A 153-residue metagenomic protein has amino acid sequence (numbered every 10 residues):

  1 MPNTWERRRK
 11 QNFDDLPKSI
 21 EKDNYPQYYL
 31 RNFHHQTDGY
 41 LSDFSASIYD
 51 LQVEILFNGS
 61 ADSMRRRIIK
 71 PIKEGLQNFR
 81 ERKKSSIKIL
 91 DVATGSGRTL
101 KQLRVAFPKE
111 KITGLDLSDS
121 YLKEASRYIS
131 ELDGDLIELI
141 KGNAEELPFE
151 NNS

Functional and structural regions predicted by a protein language model:
M1-D38: N-terminal auxiliary segments of SAM/dcSAM-dependent transferases
I48, G59-K84: Conserved alpha-helix/loop element of class I SAM-dependent methyltransferases that forms part of the SAM/SAH-binding
S85-G95: Conserved class I S-adenosyl-L-methionine
L90, R98-E146: Class I SAM-dependent methyltransferase SAM/SAH-binding core
E145-S153: A short acidic, Gly/Pro-enriched loop at the edge of an enzyme's catalytic core that lines a small-molecule cofactor
